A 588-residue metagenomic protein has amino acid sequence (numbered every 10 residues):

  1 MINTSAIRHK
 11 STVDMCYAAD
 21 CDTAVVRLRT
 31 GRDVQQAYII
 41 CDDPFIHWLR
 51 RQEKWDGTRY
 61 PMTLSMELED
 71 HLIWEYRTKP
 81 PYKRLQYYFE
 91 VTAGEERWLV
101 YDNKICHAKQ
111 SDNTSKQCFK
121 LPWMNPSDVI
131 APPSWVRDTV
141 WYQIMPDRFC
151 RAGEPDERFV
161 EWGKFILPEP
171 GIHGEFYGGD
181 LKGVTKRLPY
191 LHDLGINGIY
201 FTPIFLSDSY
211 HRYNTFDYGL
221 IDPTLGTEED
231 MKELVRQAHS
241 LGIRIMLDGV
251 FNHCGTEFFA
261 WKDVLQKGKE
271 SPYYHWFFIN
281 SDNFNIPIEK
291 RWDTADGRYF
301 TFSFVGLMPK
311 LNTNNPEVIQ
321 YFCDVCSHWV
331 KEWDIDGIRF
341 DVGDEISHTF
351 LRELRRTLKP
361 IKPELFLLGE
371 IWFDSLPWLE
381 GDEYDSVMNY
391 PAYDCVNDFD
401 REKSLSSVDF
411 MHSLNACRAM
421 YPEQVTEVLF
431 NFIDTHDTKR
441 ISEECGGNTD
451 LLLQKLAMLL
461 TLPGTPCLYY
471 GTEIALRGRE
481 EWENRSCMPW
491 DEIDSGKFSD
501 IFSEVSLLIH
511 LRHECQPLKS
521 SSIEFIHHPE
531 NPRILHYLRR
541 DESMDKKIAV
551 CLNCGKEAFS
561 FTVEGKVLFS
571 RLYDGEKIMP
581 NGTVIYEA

Functional and structural regions predicted by a protein language model:
M1-V34, D112-S127, A131-S134: Non-catalytic, glycine-rich low-complexity segments
V25, I526-V563: Carbohydrate-binding surface patches
T30-R32, D574-A588: C-terminal beta-strand-rich structural cap/linker in extracellular carbohydrate-active enzymes
R32-Y82, T92-H107: Aromatic-rich carbohydrate-binding modules that target alpha-glucans
V140-Y142, I199-F201, I245-L247, I338 (+4 more regions): Hydrophobic faces of well-ordered beta-strands that scaffold small-molecule active sites in alpha/beta enzyme cores
M145-N197, I204-S327, E332, L354-P360 (+1 more regions): Substrate-binding/active-site clefts of carbohydrate-active enzymes
D147, F159, E380-S386, E427-D434 (+2 more regions): Aromatic/acidic polysaccharide-binding cleft in carbohydrate-active enzymes
V235-I243, H253, F258-K269, S327 (+7 more regions): Active-site-proximal helices and loops of the catalytic beta/alpha 8
